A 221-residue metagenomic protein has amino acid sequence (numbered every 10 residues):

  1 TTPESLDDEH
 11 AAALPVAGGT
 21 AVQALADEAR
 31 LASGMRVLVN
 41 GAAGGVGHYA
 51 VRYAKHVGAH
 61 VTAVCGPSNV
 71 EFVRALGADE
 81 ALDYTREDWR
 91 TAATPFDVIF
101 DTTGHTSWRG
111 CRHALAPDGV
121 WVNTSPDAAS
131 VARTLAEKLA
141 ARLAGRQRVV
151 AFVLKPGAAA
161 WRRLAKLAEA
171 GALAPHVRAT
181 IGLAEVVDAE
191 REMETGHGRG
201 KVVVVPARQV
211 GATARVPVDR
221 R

Functional and structural regions predicted by a protein language model:
T1-R221: Terminal helix/beta-alpha structural elements that buttress the NAD(P)+-binding lobe
